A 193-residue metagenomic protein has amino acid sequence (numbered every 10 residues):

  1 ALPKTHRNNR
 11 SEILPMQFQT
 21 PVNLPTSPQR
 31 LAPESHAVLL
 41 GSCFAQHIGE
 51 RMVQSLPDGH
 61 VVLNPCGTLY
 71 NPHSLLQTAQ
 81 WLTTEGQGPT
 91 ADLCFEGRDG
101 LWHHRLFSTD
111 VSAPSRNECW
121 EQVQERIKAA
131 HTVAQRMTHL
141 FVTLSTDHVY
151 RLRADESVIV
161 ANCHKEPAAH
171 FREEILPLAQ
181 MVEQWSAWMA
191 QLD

Functional and structural regions predicted by a protein language model:
A1-P15: Short, Lys/Arg-enriched N-terminal segments with co-localized hydrophobic residues within the first ~10-30 amino acids
I13-D193: Extracellular glycan-modifying ectodomains
